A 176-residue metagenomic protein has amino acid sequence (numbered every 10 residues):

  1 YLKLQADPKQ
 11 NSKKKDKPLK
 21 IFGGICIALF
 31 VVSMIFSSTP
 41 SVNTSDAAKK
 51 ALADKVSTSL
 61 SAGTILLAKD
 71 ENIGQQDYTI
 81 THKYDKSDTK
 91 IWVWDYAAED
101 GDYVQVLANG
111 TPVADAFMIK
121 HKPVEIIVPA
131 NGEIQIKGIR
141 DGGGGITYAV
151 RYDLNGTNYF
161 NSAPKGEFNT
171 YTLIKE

Functional and structural regions predicted by a protein language model:
Y1-Q105, F117-E176: Terminal leader/tail segments of proteins
